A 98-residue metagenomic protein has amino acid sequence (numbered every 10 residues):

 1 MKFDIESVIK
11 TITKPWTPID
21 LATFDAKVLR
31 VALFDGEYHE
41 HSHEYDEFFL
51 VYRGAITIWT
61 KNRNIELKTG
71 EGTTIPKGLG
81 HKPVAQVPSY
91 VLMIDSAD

Functional and structural regions predicted by a protein language model:
M1-V31: A short, N-terminal "cap"/entry segment at the start of jelly-roll beta-barrel domains of the cupin/DSBH fold
D25, Y52-R53, K68-T69, V87: A cytosolic small-molecule/anion-sensing beta-strand core signal
K27-H43: Conserved short histidine dyad/triad with adjacent acidic residue
G36, Y45-T57, K61-N62: Glycine- and acidic-residue-biased ligand/ion/polar-headgroup-sensing regions
K61-K77: Short acidic-glycine-tyrosine-enriched beta hairpin
K77-D98: Ligand-binding loop in jelly-roll beta-barrel domains
